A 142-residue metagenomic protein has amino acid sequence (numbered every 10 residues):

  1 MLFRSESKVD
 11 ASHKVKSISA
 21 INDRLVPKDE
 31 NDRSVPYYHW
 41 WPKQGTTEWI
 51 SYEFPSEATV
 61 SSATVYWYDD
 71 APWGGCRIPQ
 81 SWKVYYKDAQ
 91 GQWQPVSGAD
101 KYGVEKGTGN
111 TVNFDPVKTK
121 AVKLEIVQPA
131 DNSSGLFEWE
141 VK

Functional and structural regions predicted by a protein language model:
M1-L2: Short, small-residue-biased leader/transition segments that mark boundaries at the very start of proteins
E6-V35, W41: Glycan-recognition and processing domains
N31-S97, K106-K142: Aromatic, loop-rich ligand-recognition surfaces of beta-strand-rich domains
K101-Y102: Surface-exposed loop and turn segments in beta-propeller and other repeat-based domains that flank or scaffold
